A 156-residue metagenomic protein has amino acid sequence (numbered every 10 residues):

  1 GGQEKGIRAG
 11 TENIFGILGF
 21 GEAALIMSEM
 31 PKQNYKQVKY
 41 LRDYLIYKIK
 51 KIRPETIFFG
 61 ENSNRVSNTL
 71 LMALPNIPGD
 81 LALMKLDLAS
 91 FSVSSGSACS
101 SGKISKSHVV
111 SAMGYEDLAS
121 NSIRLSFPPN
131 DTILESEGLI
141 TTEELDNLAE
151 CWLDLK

Functional and structural regions predicted by a protein language model:
G1-R8, E12-G19, S126-P128: Conserved N-terminal phosphate-binding loop of PLP-dependent enzymes in the Aspartate aminotransferase
A9, N13-I17, P31-R42, G79 (+2 more regions): Generic structural signal for well-ordered, non-membrane alpha-helical segments in soluble metabolic enzymes
E12, L18-Q33, Y47-P54, N130-I133: Amphipathic alpha-helix from the class-I
F15-L25, I46, L83, D87 (+2 more regions): Predominant activation on well-ordered alpha-helical scaffold segments within soluble catalytic domains
E29-M84: Conserved PLP-dependent catalytic core of the aminotransferase class-I/II
Y44-I52, A82-K85, A89-F91, D146-L155: Generic non-transmembrane alpha-helical segments
L70-R124: Conserved C-terminal alpha-helix-loop-beta "cap" of PLP-dependent enzymes that closes/shapes the active-site mouth
S107-K156: PLP-dependent enzyme catalytic core of the Aspartate aminotransferase-like
